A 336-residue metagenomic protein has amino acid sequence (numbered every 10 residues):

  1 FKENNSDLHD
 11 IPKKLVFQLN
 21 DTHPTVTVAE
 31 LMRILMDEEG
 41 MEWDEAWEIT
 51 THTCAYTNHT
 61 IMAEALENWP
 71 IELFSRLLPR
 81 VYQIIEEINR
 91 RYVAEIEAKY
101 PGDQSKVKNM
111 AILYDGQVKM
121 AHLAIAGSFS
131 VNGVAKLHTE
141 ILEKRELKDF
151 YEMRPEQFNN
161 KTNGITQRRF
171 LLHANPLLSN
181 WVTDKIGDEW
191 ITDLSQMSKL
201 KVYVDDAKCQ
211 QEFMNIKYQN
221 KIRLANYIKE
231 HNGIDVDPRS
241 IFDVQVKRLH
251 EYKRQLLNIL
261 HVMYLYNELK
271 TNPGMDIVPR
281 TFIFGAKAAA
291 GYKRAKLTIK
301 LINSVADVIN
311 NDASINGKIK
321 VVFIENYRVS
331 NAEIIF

Functional and structural regions predicted by a protein language model:
F1-F336: A conserved ligand/cofactor-binding region detector
